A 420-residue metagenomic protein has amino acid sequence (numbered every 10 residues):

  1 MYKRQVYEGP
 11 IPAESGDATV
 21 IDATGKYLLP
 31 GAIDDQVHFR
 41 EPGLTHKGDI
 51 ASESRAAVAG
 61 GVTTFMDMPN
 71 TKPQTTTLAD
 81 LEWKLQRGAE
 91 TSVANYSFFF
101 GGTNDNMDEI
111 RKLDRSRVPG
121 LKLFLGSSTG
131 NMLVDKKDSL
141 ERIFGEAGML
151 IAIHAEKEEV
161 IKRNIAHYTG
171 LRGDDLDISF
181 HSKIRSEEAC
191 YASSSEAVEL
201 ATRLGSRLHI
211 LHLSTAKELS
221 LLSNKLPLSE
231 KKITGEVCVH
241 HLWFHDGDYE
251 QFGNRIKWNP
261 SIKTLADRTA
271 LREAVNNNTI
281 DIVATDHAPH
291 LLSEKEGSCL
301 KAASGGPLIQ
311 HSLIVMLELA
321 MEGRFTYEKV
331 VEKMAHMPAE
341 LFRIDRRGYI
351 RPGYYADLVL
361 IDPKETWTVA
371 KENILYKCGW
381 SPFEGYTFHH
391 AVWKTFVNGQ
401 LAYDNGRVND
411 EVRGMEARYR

Functional and structural regions predicted by a protein language model:
K3, G25, Q36, A57 (+13 more regions): Divalent metal-coordination and catalytic microenvironments
K3-G31: Histidine-rich, glycine-flanked metal-binding segment
A23-T91: Metal-associated gating/positioning segment near the N- to mid-region
H38-K47, T63-L78, F98-E109, F124-D135 (+3 more regions): Divalent metal-binding segments
Q86-G102: A glycine-rich helix N-cap at a beta->alpha junction
D108-V283: Histidine/acidic residue-rich metal-binding segments in metalloenzymes
D175-G205, R255, N276-V283, A288-K364: His/Asp/Glu-enriched, well-ordered alpha-helical/loop segment that forms or immediately abuts the divalent-metal
S298, P352-Y419: C-terminal cap of metal-dependent C-N hydrolases
